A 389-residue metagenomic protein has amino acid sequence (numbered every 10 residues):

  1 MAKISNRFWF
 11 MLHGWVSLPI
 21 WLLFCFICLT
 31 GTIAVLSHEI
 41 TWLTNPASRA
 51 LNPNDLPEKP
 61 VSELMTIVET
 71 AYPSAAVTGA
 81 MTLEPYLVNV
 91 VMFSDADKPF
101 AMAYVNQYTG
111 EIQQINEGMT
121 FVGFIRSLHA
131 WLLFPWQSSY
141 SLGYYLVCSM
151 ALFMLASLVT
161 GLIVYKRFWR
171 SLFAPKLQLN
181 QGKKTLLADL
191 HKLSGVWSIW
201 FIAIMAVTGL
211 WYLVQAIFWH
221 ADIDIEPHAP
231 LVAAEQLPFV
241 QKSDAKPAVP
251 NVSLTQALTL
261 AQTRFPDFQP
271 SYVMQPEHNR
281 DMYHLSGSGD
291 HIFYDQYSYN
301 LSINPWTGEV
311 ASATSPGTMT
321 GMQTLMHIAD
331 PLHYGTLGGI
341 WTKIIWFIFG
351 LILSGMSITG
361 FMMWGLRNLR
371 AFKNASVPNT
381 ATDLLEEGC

Functional and structural regions predicted by a protein language model:
M1-C389: Conserved histidines in hydrophobic membrane contexts and catalytic metal-binding motifs
